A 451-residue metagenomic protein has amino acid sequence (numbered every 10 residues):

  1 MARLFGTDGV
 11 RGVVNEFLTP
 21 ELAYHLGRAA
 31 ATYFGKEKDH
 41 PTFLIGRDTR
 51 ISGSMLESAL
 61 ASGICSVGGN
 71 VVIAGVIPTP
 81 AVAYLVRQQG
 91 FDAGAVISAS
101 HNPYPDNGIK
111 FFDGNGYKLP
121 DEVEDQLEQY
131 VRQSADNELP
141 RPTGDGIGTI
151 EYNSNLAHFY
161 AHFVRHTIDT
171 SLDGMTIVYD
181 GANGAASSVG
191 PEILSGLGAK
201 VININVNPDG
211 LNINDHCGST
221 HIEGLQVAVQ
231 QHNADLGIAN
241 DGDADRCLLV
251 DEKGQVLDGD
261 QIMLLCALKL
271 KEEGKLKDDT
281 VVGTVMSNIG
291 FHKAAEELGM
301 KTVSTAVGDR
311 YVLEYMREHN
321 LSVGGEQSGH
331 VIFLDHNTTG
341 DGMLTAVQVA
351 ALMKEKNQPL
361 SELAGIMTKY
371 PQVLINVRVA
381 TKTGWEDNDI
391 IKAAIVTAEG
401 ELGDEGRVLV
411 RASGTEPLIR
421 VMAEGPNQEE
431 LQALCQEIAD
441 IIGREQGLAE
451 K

Functional and structural regions predicted by a protein language model:
M1-S62, S66-G68, A93, T149-I177 (+1 more regions): An N-terminal, well-structured beta->alpha segment
V13, N107-H232: Gly/Ser/Thr-enriched, mixed-charge loops and adjacent short helices that form phosphate/oxyanion-binding elements
T32, D39-D106, E192-V250: N-terminal small/polar loop signature for handling phosphorylated ligands or for N-terminal nucleophile
D39-D48, V72, T176-V178, D279-V285 (+1 more regions): Short glycine-rich phosphate-binding loop at a beta-alpha junction
F111-G114, L248-E252, I332-L334, E424: Short beta-strand-to-turn element immediately C-terminal to the catalytic PLP-Schiff-base lysine in fold type I
D125-A161, H166, E252-G324, I332-F333: Proline/glycine-rich low-complexity loops and linkers
L236, E273-K451: Phosphate-binding and adjacent anionic-ligand microenvironments
